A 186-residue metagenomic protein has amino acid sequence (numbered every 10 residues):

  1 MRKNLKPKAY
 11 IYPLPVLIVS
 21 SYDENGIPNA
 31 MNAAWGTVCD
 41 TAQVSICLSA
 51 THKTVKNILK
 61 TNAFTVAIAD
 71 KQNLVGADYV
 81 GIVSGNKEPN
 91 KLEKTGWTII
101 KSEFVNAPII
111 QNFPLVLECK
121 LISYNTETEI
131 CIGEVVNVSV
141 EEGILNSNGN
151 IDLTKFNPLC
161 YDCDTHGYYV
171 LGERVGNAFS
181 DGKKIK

Functional and structural regions predicted by a protein language model:
M1-K186: Basic, polyanion-binding surface patches
